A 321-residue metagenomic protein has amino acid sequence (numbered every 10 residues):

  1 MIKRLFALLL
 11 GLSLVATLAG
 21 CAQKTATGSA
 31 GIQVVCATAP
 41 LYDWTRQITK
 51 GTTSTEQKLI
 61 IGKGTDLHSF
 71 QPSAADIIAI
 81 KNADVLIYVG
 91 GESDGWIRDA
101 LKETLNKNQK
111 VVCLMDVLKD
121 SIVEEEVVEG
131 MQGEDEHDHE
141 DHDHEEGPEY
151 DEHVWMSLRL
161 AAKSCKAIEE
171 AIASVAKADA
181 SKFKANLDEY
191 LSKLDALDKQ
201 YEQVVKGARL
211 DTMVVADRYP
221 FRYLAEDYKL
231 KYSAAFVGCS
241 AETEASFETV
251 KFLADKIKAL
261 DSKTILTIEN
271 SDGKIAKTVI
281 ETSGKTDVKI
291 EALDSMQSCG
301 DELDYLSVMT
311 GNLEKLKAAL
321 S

Functional and structural regions predicted by a protein language model:
I2-K24: Sec-dependent N-terminal signal peptides of Gram-positive bacterial secreted proteins and lipoproteins
L8, C21-S321: Extracytoplasmic metal-acquisition and chelation regions
